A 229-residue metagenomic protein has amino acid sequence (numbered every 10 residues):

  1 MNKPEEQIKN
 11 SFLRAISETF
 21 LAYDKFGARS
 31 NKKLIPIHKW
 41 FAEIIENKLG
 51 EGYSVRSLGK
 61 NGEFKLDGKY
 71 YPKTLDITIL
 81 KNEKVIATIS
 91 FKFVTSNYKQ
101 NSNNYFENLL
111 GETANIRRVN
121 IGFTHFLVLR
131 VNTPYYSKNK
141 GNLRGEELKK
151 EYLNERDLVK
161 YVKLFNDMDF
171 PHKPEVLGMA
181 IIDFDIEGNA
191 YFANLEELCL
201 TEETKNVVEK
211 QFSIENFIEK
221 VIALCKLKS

Functional and structural regions predicted by a protein language model:
K3-G62: Acidic-basic catalytic patches of nuclease active cores, encompassing PD-(D/E)XK and other metal-cofactor nuclease
I44, E112-N115, L164-M168: A generic secondary-structure signal
L58-P72: Short non-catalytic regulatory patches outside canonical folded cores
K60-F64, R130-P134, D185-E187: Short, internal active-site loops enriched in acidic
Y70-L80: Short acidic loop-to-beta-strand element that houses the catalytic metal-binding Asp/Glu of nuclease active sites
T78-T88: Active-site beta-strand-loop-beta-strand hairpin of nuclease catalytic cores that positions key catalytic residues
F93-N154: Catalytic cores of nucleic-acid endonucleases
R144-S229: Non-catalytic C-terminal interaction segments of nucleic acid-processing enzymes
